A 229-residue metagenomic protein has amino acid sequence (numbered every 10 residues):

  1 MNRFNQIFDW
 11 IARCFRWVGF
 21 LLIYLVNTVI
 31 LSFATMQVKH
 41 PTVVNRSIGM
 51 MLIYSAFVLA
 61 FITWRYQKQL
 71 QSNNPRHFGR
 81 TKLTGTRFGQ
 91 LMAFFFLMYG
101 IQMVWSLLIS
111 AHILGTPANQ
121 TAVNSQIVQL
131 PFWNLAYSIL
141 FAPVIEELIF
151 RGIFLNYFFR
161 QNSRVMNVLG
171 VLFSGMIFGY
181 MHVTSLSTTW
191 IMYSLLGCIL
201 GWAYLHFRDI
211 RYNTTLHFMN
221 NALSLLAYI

Functional and structural regions predicted by a protein language model:
M1-G100, L225-I229: N-terminal, membrane-interfacial amphipathic/helix-forming hydrophobic leader that caps and precedes the first
R3, I7, T42, V128 (+2 more regions): Juxtamembrane loop-transmembrane helix junctions in multi-pass integral membrane proteins, especially the extracellular
R16, F20-I23, P117-Q120, F154-F158: Membrane-associated alpha-helix detector
I30, A34-T35, V104-S110, F154 (+1 more regions): Juxtamembrane C-cap of transmembrane helices in multi-pass membrane transport proteins
H40-N45, N73-A142, R160: Juxtamembrane helix-loop-helix connectors linking adjacent transmembrane helices in multi-pass membrane enzymes
P41-M50, Q120-S125, T189-L200: Non-cytosolic membrane-interface motifs at loop->transmembrane helix junctions
G100-M103, P131-I229: Transmembrane helix-loop-helix hairpins at the membrane interface of multi-pass integral membrane proteins
